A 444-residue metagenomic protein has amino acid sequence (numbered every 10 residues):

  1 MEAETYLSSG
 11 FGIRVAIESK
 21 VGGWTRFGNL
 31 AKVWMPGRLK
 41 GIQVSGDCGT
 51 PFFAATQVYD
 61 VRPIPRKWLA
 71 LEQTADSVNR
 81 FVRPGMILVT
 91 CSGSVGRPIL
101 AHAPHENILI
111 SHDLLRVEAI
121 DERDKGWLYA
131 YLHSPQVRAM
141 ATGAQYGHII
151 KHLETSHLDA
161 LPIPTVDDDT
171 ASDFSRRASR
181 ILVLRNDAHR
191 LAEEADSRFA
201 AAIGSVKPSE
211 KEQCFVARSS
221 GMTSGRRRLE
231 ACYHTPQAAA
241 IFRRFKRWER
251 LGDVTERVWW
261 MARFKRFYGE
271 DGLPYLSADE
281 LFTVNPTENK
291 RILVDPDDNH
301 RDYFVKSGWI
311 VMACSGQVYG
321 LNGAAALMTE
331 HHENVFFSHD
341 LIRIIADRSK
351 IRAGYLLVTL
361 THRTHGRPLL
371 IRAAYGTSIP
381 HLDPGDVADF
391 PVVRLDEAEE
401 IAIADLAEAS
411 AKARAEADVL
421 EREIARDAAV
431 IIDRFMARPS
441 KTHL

Functional and structural regions predicted by a protein language model:
M1-L39, D167-R263, E397-L444: Non-catalytic DNA-recognition/assembly elements of restriction-modification systems
W24-G41, T56-P84, E249-F264, D279-W309: Sequence-specific dsDNA recognition surfaces
K40-C48, G143-Q145, E210-Q213, R263-D271 (+1 more regions): Short coil/turn segments at secondary-structure boundaries
A54, V78, T90-Y131, Y303 (+1 more regions): A short beta-sheet element
D76-S77, P104, H148, N299-H300 (+1 more regions): A structural connector/turn signal
S94, P98-H102, S111, L115-N186 (+1 more regions): Ordered, small/hydrophobic-rich secondary-structure cores
N107-L115, Y146-T170, N334-I342, A374-I401: A short glycine-rich beta-alpha junction/loop motif
